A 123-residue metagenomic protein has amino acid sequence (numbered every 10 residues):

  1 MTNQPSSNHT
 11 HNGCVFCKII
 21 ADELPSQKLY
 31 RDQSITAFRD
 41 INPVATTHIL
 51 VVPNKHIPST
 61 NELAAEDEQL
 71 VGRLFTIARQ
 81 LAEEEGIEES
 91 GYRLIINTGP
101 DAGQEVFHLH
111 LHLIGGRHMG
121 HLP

Functional and structural regions predicted by a protein language model:
M1-P123: HIT superfamily nucleotide-processing domains
